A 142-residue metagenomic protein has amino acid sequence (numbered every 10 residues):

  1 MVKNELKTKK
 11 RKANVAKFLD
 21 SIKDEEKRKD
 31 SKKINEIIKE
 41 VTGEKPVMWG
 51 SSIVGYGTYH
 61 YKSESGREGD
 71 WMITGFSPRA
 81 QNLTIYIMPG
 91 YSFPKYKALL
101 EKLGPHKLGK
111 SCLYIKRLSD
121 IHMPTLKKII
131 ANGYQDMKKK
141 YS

Functional and structural regions predicted by a protein language model:
M1-S142: Charge-dense, helix-prone N-terminal extensions
